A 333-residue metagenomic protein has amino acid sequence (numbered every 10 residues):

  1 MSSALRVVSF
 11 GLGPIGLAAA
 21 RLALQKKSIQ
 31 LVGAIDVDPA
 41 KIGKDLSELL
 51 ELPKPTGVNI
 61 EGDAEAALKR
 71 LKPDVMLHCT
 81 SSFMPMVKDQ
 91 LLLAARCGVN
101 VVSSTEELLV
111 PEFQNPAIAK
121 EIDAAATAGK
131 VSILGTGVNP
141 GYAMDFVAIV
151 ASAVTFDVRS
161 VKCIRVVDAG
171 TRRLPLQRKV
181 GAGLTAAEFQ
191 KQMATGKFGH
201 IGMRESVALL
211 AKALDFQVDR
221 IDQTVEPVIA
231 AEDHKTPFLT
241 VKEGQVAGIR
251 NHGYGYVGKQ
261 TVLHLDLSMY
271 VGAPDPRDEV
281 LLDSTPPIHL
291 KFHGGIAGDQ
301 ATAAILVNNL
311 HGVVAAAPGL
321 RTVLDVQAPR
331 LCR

Functional and structural regions predicted by a protein language model:
M1-C97: N-terminal glycine-/serine-/threonine-rich beta1-alpha1-beta2 phosphate-ribose binding loop of Rossmann-like
F10, P14, S152-D278, I296 (+2 more regions): Active-site-lining helix/loop region of Rossmann-like oxidoreductase modules
G13-I15, F83-M84, L108-P111, V138-M144 (+1 more regions): Gly/Ser/Thr-rich loops at beta-strand to alpha-helix junctions that form or flank small-molecule/cofactor-binding
K88, T105-V131: Rossmann-fold NAD(P)-binding glycine/threonine-rich loop
N100-V102: A short hydrophobic/small-residue beta-strand
Y142-A153: Alpha-helical support elements that line or immediately flank enzyme active sites and cofactor-binding pockets
Y270-R333: C-terminal helical cap and adjacent loop that interface with cofactors, partners, or active-site loops
